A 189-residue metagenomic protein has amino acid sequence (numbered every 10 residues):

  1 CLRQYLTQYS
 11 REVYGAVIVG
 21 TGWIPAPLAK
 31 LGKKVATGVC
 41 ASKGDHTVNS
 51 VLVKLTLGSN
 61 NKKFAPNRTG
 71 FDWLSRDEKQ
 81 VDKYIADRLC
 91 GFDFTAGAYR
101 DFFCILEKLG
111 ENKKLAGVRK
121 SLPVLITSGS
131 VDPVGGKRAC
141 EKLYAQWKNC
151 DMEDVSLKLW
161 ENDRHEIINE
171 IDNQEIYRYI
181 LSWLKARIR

Functional and structural regions predicted by a protein language model:
L2-L89: Alpha/beta-hydrolase-fold enzymes
Y9-E12, K148-E153: Short helix-capping segments at alpha-helix termini
F94-A116: Active-site nucleophile elbow and catalytic-triad environment of alpha/beta-hydrolase enzymes
V118-V124, C150-E153: Short, proline-enriched alpha-helix->beta-strand connector loops that line the catalytic pocket of alpha/beta-hydrolase
I126-S128: Short beta-strand/loop motif that positions the catalytic acidic residue of the alpha/beta-hydrolase fold
S130-D132, D163-R164: Acidic beta-to-alpha connecting loop that harbors the catalytic carboxylate
P133-K142: Conserved alpha/beta-hydrolase "acid-adjacent" motif
C150-R189: Catalytic active-site module of serine/aspartate enzymes centered on a nucleophile-bearing elbow/loop
